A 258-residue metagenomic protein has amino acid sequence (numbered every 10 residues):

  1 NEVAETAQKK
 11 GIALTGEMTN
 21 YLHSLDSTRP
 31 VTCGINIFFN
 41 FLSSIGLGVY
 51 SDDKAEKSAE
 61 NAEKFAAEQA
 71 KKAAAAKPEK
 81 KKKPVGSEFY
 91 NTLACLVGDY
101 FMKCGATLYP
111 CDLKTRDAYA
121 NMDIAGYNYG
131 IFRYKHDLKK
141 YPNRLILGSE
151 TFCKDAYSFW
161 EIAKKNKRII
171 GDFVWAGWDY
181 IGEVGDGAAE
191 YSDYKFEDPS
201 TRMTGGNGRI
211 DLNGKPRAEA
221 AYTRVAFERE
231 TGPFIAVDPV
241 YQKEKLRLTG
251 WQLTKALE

Functional and structural regions predicted by a protein language model:
N1-E2, N36: Short linear capping/connector segments at secondary-structure termini
E2-K9, G206-L212: Active-site rim elements
T15, N20-E258: Substrate-binding clefts and catalytic carboxylate motifs of secreted carbohydrate-active enzymes
